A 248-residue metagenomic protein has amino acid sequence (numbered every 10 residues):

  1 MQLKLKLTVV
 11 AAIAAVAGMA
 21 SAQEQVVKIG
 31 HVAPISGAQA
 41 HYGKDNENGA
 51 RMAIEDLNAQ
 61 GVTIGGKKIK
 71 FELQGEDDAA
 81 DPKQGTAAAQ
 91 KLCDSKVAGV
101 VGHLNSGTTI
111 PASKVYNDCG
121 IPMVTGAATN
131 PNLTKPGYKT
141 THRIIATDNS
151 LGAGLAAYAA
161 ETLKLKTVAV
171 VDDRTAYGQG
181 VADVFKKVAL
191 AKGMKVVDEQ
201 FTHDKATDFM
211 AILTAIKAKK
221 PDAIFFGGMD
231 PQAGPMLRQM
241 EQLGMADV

Functional and structural regions predicted by a protein language model:
M1-A22: Gram-negative bacterial Sec-dependent N-terminal signal peptides
S21, V101, A223-G227: Structural motif
S21-H31, I64-K70, A160-K166: Immediate post-signal peptide segment of exported/extracytoplasmic ligand-binding proteins
E24, N48-L73, L190-G193: Signal peptide-proximal N-terminal region of secreted/periplasmic/extracellular or secretory-lumen proteins
V27-R51, E76-P82, L104-G107, V171-Q179: Extracytoplasmic "Venus flytrap"
H41-D45, T63-Y138, I144, T202-F209 (+2 more regions): Beta-alpha junction/loop-to-helix N-cap segments that form part of ligand/metal-binding clefts
G49, A53, Q60, P111-C119 (+2 more regions): Alpha-helical structural signal in soluble globular domains
A87, N130-N132, K139-G244: Extracellular/periplasmic Venus flytrap/periplasmic-binding protein
